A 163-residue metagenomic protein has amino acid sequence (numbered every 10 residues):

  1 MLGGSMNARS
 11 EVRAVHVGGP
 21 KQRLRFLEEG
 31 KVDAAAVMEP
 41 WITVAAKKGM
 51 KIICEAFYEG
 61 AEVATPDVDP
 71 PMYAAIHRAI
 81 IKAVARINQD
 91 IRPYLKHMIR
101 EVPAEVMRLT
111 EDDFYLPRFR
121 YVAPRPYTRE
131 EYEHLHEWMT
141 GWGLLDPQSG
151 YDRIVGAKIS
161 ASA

Functional and structural regions predicted by a protein language model:
M1-G3, A45, E131-H134: Short, polar/charged alpha-helical segment
M1-H16, K96-R100, G141: Ligand-binding cleft/hinge of the Venus flytrap
G3-M6, A14-A35, E111, P117-R118: Long, low-complexity, intrinsically disordered polar/charged segments
E11-V12, G30, A123-P124: A generic structural signal for short
G19-P103: Pocket-lining segment of extracytoplasmic ligand-binding domains
P70-D146: Secondary-structure end/capping motifs
M139-A163: Conserved C-terminal helix/tail region of periplasmic/extracytoplasmic solute-binding proteins
